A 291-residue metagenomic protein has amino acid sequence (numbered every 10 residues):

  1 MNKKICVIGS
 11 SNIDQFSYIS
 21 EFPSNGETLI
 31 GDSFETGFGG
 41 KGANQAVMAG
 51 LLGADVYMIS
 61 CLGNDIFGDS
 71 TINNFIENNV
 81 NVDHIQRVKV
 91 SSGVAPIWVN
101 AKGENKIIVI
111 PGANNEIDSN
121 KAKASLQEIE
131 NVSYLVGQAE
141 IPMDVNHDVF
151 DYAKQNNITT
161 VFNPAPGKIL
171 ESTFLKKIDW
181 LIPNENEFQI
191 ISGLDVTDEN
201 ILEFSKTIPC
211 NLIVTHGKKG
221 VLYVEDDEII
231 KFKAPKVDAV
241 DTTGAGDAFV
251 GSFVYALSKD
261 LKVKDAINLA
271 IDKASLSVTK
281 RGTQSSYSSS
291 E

Functional and structural regions predicted by a protein language model:
M1-C61, I66-S70, E77, R281: Glycine-rich phosphate/adenosyl-contacting loop at the front of the ribokinase-like
M1-S11, N73-R87, V99-K231: Ribokinase/PfkB-type carbohydrate-kinase core domain
I5, I169, D198-E291: Conserved phosphate-binding/catalytic region of the ribokinase-like
F22-G31, I182-E185, K231-K233: Short glycine/proline- and charge-enriched loop/turn segments that cap or connect secondary-structure elements
S33, I59-N64, D83-S92, A165 (+2 more regions): Beta-strand->loop->alpha-helix junctions that form or flank phosphate-binding loops in nucleotide-handling enzymes
A49, N184, G246: Short, conserved phosphate/pyrophosphate- and ester-handling motifs at nucleotide-, phospho-/glycolipid
